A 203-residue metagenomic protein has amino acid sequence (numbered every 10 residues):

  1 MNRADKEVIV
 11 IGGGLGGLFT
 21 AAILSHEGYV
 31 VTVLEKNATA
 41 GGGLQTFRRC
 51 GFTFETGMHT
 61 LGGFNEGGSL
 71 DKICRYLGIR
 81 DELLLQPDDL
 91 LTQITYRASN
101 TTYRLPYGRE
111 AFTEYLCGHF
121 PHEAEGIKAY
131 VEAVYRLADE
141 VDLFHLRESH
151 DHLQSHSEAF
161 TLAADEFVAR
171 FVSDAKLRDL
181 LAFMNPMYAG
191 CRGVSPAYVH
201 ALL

Functional and structural regions predicted by a protein language model:
M1-G28, V141-F167: Charged/polar interaction segments and conserved charged motifs
N2-A133: N-terminal glycine-rich phosphate/pyrophosphate-binding loop and immediately adjacent elements
S99-A197: Rossmann-like flavin
A201-L203: Gly-rich Lys/Arg/Thr-decorated short loops/hinges at beta-loop-alpha junctions or inter-strand turns that position
